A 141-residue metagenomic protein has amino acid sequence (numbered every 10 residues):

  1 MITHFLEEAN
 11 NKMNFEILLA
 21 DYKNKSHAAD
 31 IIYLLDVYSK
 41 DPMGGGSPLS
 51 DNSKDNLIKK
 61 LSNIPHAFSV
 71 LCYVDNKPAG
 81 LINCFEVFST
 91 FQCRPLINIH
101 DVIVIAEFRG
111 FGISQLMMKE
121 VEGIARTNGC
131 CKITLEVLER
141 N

Functional and structural regions predicted by a protein language model:
M1-A29: Conserved N-terminal entry element of GNAT/NAT acetyltransferase domains
N14, K25, I32, D36-K59: Conserved GNAT-fold acetyl-CoA-binding loop/helix
K59-L71: A short helix-loop-beta-strand connector motif used in the catalytic cores of GNAT acetyltransferases and, in some
S69-L71, K77-E86, N98, I103: Conserved beta-strand in the GNAT
K77, V87-I99, R109, G129-C131: A conserved beta-turn-beta hairpin within the catalytic core of GNAT-like acetyltransferases that forms part
V104, G110-G123: Conserved acetyl-CoA-binding loop-helix of GNAT-fold acetyltransferases
R109, L135-N141: Conserved beta-strand-loop-alpha-helix junction that forms the acyl-donor binding cleft
M118, A125-E136: Conserved GNAT acetyl-CoA-binding A-motif
